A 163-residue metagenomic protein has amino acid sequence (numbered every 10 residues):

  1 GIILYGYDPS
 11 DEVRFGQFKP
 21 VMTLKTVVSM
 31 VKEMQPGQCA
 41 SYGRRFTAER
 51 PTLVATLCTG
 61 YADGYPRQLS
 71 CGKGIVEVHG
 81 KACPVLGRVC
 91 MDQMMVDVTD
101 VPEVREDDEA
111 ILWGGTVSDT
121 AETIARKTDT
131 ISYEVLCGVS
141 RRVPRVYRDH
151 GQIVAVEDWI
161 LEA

Functional and structural regions predicted by a protein language model:
G1-A163: Active-site anion/phosphate-binding pocket segments in diverse small-molecule metabolic enzymes
